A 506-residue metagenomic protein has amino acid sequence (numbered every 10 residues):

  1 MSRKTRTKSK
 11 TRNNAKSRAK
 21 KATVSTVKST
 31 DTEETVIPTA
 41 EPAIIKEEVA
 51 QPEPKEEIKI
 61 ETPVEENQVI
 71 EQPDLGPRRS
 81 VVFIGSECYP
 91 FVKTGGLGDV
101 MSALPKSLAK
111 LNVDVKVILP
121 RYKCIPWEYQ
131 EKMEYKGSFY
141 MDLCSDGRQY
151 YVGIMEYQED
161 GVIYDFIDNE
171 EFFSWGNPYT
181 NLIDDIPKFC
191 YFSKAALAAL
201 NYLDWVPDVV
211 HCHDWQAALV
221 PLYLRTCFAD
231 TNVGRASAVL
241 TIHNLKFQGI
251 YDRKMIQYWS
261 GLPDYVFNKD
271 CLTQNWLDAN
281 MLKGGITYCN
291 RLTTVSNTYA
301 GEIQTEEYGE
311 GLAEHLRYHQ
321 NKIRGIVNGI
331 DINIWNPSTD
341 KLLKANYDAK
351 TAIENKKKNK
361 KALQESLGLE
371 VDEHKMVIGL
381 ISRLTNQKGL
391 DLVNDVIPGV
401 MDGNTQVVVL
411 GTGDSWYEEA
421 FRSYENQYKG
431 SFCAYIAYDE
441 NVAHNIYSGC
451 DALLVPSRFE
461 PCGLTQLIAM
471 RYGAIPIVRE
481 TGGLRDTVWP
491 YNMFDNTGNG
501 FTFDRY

Functional and structural regions predicted by a protein language model:
S2-V24, E34-P38, P42-Y506: Catalytic cores of nucleotide-sugar-dependent glycosyltransferases that transfer UDP/GDP/TDP-activated
